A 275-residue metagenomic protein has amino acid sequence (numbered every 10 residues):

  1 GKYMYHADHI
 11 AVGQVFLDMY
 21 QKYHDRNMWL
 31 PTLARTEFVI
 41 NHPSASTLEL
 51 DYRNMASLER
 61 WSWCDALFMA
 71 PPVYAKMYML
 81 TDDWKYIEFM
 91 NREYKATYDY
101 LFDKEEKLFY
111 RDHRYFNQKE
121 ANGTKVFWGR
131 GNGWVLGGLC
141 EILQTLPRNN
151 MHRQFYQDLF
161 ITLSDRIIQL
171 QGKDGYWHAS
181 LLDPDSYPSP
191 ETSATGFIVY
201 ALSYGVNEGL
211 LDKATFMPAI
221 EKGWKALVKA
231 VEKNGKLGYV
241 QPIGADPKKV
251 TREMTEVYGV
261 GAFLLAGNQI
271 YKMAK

Functional and structural regions predicted by a protein language model:
G1-A11, R53-L67, Q118-G137, R148 (+5 more regions): Solvent-exposed loop and edge beta-strand segments that line ligand/cofactor-binding and catalytic clefts
G1-A7, G13, M19-L30, H42 (+3 more regions): CBM-like carbohydrate-recognition segments
G1-K2, L30-L50, W84-Y110, Q157-G175 (+1 more regions): Long, well-ordered core segments of solenoidal/helical folds
I10-M19, S57, P72, Y115: Structured, active/binding-site neighborhoods that engage oxygen-rich ligands
G13, L67-L80, L136-L143: Alpha-helical scaffold elements that line and support the substrate/ligand-binding pocket of soluble hydrolases
M19-E37, M77-N91, L143-T162, I168 (+2 more regions): Structural helix-adjacent loops and short alpha-helical linkers that scaffold large soluble proteins
N41-K76: Flexible, glycine-rich active-site loops centered on histidine and acidic residues that chelate a metal or position
L58, P72-W84, N91-R92, A96-Y100 (+4 more regions): Active-site lining segments of carbohydrate-active enzymes
